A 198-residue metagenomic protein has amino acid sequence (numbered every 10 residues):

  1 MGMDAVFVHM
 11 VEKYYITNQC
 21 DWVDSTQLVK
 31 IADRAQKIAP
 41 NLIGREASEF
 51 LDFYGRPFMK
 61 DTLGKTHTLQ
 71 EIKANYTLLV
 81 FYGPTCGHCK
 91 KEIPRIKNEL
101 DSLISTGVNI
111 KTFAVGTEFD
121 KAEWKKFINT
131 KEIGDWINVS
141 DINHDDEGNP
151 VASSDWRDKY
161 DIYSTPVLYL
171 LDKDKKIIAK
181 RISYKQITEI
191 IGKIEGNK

Functional and structural regions predicted by a protein language model:
M1-K65: Oxidative protein folding and maturation machinery
E46-S48, T77, T165-P166: Short loop/turn microsegments at loop-to-beta-strand junctions
K65-I96, K111-F113: Short active-site neighborhood of thiol/selenol oxidoreductases, capturing the structured segment around
I72-K73, S105-V108, N129-E132, Y160-S164: A structural signal for short secondary-structure junctions
L79, G87-E92, A122-K125, I178-R181: Extended hydrophobic-aromatic, low-complexity segments
K90-K131, E147-S153: Structural microenvironment flanking redox-active thiols in thiol-disulfide oxidoreductases
N138-I142, R181: Short acidic-hydrophobic, aromatic-tinged amphipathic segments that line or gate anion-handling sites
D146-G192: Thiol/disulfide oxidoreductase modules built on the thioredoxin-like
